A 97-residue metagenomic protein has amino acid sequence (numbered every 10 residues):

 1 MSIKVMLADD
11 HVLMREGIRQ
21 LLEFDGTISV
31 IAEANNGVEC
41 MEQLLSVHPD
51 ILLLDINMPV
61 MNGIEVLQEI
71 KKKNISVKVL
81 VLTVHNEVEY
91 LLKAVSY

Functional and structural regions predicted by a protein language model:
D10, L82-N86: Conserved active-site segment of CheY-like receiver
V12-I31: Two-component/phosphorelay signaling modules centered on CheY-like receiver
M14, P59, T83: The feature encodes the CheY-like receiver
E33-I51: Acidic, metal-coordinating helix/loop segments flanking the phosphotransfer/catalytic sites of two-component signaling
N36-E39, V60-E65: Acidic catalytic/metal-coordinating carboxylates
E42, I64-S76: Short amphipathic alpha-helix used as the core "switch/output" element in two-component signaling
D50, I56-N57: The short loop immediately C-terminal to the conserved phospho-acceptor aspartate in CheY-like receiver
E65, N86-Y97: Alpha4 helix (beta4-alpha4-beta5 surface) of REC/receiver domains from two-component response regulators
